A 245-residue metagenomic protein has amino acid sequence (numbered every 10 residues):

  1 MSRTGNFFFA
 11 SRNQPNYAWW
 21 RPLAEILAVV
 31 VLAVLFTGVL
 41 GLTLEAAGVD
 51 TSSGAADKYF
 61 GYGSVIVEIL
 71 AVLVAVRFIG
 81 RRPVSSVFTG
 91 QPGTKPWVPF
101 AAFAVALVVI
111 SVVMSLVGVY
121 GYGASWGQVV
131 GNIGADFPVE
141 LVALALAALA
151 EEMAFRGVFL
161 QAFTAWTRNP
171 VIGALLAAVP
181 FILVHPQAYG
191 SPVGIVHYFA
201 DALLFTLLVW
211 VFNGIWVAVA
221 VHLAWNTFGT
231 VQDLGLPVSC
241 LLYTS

Functional and structural regions predicted by a protein language model:
S2-P15, T43-F100, G123, W216: Membrane-helix interface linkers and caps
L23, L27, Y59, W97-A101 (+4 more regions): Hydrophobic alpha-helical transmembrane segments
L32-T43: Alpha-helical transmembrane segments of multi-pass membrane proteins
E45, V49, V84-A150, L160-Q161 (+1 more regions): Juxtamembrane helix-loop-helix connectors linking adjacent transmembrane helices in multi-pass membrane enzymes
G134-L141, A174-V179, I195-V211: Hydrophobic alpha-helical segments embedded in the membrane of multi-pass proteins
A150-L176, W210-N213: Membrane-interface helix/loop boundary segments of multi-pass membrane proteins
H185-V193: Membrane-interface helix caps and helix-loop-helix hairpins in membrane proteins
Y243-T244: Conserved small/polar residues in nucleotide/adenosyl-binding loops
